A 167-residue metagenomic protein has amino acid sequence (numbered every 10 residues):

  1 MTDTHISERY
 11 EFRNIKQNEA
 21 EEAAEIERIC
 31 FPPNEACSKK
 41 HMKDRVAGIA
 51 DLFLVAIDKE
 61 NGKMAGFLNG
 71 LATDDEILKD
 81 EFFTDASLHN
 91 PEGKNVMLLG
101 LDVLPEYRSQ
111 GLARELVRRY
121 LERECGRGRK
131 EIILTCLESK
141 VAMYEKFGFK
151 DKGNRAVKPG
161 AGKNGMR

Functional and structural regions predicted by a protein language model:
R9-A23: A short beta-loop-alpha structural element at the N-terminal edge of CoA-dependent acyl/N-acetyltransferase catalytic
N14, E25-S38: Helix-loop element at the rim of GNAT/NAT acetyltransferase active sites that forms part of the acceptor-substrate
K16, L99, L104, L137: Residue-level recognition of the GNAT/N-acetyltransferase active site
P32-E60, F67-L88: Active-site rim helix/loop that mediates acceptor-substrate recognition in acyltransferases
K63, F67-D102, R108, R118 (+1 more regions): Conserved acyl-donor/pantetheine-binding loop and adjacent beta-alpha core of acyl/acetyltransferases and related
G111: Conserved G/P- and acidic residue-centered "switch" motifs that form tight phosphate/ATP-binding loops in soluble
V117, R123-L137: Conserved GNAT acetyl-CoA-binding A-motif
G126, E138-A161: Conserved active-site alpha-helix within GNAT-family acetyltransferase domains
